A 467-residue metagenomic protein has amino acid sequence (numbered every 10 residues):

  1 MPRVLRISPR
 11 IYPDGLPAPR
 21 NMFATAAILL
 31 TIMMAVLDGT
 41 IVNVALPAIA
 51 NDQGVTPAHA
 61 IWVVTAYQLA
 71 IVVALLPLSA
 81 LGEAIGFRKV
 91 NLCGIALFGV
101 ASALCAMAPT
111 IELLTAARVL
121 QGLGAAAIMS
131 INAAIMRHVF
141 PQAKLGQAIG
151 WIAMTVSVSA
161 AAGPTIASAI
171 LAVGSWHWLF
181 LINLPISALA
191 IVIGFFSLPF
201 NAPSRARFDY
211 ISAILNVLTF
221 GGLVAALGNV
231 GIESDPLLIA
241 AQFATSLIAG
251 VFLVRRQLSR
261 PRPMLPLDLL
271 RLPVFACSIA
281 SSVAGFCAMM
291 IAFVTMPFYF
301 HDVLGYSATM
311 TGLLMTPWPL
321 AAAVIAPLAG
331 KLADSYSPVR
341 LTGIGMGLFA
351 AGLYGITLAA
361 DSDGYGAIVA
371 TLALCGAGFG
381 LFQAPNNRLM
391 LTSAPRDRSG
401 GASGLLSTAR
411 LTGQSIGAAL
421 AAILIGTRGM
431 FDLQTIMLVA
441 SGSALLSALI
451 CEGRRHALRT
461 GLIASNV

Functional and structural regions predicted by a protein language model:
M1-A35, N51: Cytosolic juxtamembrane N-terminal segment immediately preceding the first transmembrane helix of multi-pass
N21-L46, P57, V63-V64, N132 (+6 more regions): 12-transmembrane solute porter fold
A48-N51, E83-A84, C105-A106, H138 (+9 more regions): Transmembrane helix-loop junction
D52-G54, G86, M107-L113, G174-S175 (+3 more regions): Helix-breaking motifs and short loop linkers at transmembrane-helix boundaries and internal kinks in secondary membrane
I71, L97-C105, Q121, I186-A190 (+3 more regions): MFS 12-TM fold signature
V72-V73, A103, M107, S157 (+5 more regions): Hydrophobic/small/kink-forming positions within alpha-helical transmembrane segments of polytopic membrane proteins
A80-I211: Helix-loop-helix hairpins in multi-pass membrane proteins, especially solute transporters
L184-A202, V217-N229, T245-R260, S447-R455: C-terminal membrane-cytosol helix-exit motif in multi-pass small-molecule transporters
